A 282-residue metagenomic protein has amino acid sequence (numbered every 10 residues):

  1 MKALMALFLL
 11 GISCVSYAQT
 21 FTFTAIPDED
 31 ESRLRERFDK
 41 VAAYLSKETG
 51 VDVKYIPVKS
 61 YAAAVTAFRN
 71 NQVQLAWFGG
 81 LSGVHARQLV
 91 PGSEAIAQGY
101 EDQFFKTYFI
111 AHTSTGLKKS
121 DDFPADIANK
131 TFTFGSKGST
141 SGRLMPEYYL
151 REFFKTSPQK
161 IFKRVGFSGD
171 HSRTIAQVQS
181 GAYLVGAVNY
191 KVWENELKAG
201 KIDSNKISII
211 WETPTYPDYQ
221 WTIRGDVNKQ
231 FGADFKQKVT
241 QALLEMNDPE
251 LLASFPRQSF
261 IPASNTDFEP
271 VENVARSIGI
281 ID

Functional and structural regions predicted by a protein language model:
S13-V15: N-terminal signal peptide c-region/cleavage motif recognized by signal peptidases
Q19-P27, E101-Y108, K201-Q230, D234-T240 (+1 more regions): Periplasmic-binding protein-like
Q19-S82: Extracytoplasmic small-molecule ligand-binding "clamshell" domains of the periplasmic binding protein/Venus flytrap
D39-G50, D126, S141-G166, N195-D203 (+1 more regions): Ligand-binding cleft/hinge of the Venus flytrap
Y55-T66, G79-L81, P158-A176, P217: Short helix-initiation/N-cap motifs at beta->coil->alpha
W77-V90, R151-E152, Q177-S180, L184-S204: A ligand-binding cleft/hinge motif common to bilobed small-molecule-binding domains
G99-F153: A conserved helix-loop-strand patch within extracytoplasmic ligand-binding domains of the periplasmic binding
T131-E152, Q237-D282: Ligand-binding clefts/hinges and TM-proximal coupling segments of bilobed small-molecule sensing domains
